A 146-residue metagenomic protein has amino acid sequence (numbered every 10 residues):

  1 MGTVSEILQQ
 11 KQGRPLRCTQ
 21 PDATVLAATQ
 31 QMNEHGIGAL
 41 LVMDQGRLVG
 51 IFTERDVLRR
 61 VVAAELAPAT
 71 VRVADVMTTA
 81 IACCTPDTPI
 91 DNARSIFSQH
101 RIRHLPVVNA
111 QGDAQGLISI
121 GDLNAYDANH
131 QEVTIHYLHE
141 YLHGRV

Functional and structural regions predicted by a protein language model:
M1-V146: Tandem CBS (Cystathionine beta-synthase) repeat/Bateman regulatory domains
